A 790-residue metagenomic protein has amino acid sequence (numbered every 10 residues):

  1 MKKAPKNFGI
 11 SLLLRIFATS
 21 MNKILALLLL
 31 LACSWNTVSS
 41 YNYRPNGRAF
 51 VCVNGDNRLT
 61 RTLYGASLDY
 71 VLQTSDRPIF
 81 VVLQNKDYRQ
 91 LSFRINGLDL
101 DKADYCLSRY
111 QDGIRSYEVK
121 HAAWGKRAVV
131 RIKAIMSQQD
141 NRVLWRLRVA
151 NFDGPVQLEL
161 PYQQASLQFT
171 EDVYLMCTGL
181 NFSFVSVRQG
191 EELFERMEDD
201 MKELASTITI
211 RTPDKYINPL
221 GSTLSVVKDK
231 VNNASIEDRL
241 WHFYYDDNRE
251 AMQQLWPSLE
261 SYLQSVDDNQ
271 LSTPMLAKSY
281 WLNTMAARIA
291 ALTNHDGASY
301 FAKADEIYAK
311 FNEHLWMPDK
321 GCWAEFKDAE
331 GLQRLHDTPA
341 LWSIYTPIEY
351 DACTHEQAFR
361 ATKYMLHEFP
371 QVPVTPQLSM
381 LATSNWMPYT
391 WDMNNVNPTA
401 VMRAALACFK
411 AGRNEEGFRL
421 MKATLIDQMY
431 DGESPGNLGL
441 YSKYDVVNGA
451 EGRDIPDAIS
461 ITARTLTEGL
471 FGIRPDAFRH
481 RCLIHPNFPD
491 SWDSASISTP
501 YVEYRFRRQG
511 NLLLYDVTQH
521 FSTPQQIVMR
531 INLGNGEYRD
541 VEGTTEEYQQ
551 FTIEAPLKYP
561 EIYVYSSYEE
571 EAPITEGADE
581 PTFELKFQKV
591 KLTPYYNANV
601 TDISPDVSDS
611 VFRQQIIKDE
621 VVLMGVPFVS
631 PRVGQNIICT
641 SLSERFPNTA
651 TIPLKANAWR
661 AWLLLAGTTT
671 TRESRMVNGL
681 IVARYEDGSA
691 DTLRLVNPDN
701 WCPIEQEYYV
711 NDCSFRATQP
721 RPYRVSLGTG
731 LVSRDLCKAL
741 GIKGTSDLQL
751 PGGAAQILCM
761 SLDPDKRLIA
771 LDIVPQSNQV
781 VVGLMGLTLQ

Functional and structural regions predicted by a protein language model:
I24-C33: Sec-dependent N-terminal signal peptides
T37-S39, Y110-Q111, W124-R131, I135-N233 (+8 more regions): Acidic/polar, glycine-enriched structural segments that form the non-catalytic walls/loops of the carbohydrate-binding
V38-A122, F194, E198-I208, P213 (+3 more regions): An extended acidic
D76-P78, V82-I135, R403-L406, K410-S567: Non-catalytic C-terminal accessory modules of carbohydrate-active enzymes
H121-L160, V502-I527, I531-L533, E644-A661 (+2 more regions): Acidic, contiguous internal or C-terminal segments within carbohydrate-active enzymes that form a structured patch used
L204-N233, W256-L271, Y308-N397, M429-E433 (+2 more regions): Extended glycan-interaction surfaces of carbohydrate-active proteins
S235-P257, Q264-S265, A277-H295, Y345-Q357 (+2 more regions): Well-ordered alpha-helical scaffold segments within catalytic/enzyme domains
K558-Q790: N-terminal/edge-of-domain interface segments
